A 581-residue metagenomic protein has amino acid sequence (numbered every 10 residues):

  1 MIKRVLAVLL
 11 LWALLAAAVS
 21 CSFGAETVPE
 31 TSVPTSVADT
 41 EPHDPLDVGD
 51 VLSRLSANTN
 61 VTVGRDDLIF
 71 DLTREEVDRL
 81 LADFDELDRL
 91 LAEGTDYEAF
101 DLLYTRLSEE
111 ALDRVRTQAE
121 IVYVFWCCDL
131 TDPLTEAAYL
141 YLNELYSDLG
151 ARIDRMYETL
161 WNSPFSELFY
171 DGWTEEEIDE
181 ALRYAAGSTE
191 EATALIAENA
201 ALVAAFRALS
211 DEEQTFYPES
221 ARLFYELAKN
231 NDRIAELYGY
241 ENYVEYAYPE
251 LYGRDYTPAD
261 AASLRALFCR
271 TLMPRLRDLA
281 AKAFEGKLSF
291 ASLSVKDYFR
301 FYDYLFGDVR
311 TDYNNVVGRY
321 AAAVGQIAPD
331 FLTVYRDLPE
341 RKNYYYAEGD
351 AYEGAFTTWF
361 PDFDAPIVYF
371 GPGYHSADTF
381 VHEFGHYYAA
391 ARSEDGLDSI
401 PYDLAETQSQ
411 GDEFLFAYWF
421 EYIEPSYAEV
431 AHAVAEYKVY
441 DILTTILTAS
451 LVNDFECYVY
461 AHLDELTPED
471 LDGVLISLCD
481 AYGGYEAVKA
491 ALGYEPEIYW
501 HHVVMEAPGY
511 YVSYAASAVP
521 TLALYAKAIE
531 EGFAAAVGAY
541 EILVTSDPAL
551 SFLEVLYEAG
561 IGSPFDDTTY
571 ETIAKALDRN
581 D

Functional and structural regions predicted by a protein language model:
A16-S36: Sec-dependent signal peptide cleavage junction
D39-G307: A well-structured
F125-D129, F380, A449, N453 (+2 more regions): C-terminal, non-catalytic "cap/extension" segments appended to globular domains
R265-A280, V309-R336: Zn2+-dependent metallopeptidase catalytic core
C269-T271, S399-T444, S517: Post-HExxH zinc-binding segment in Zn-dependent metallohydrolases
V309-D312, K342-D364: Catalytic zinc-binding patch centered on the HExxH motif and its immediate surroundings that defines zinc-dependent
T311, F363-F380: Short pre-active-site segment immediately N-terminal to the catalytic Zn-binding motif
H375-E394, S409, F414, S517: Active-site recognition of the HExxH zinc-binding catalytic motif
